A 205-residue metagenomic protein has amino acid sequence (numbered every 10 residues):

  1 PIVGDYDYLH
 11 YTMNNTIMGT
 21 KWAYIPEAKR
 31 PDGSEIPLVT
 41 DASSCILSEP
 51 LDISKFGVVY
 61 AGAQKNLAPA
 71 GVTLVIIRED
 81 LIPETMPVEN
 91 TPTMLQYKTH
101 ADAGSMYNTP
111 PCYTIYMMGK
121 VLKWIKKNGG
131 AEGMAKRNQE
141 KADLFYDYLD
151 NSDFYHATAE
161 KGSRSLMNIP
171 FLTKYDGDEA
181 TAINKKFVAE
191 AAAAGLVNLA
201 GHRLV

Functional and structural regions predicted by a protein language model:
I2-I46: Active-site phosphate-binding strand-loop segment of PLP-dependent enzymes
D7-T12, V39, Y60, L74-I76 (+1 more regions): Structural motif
N14-M18, S43-I46, L51, Q64-L67 (+1 more regions): Short acidic/polar capping segments at secondary-structure boundaries
P50-K65, V72: A short alpha/beta connector and helix-capping loop motif
A63-D147, E160: Active-site C-terminal subdomain of aminotransferase-like
W124, Y148-S152, K186-A194: Generic non-transmembrane alpha-helical segments
Y155-E190: Conserved PLP-binding catalytic core of the aspartate aminotransferase-like
A194-V205: Conserved PLP cofactor-binding pocket of PLP-dependent enzymes
